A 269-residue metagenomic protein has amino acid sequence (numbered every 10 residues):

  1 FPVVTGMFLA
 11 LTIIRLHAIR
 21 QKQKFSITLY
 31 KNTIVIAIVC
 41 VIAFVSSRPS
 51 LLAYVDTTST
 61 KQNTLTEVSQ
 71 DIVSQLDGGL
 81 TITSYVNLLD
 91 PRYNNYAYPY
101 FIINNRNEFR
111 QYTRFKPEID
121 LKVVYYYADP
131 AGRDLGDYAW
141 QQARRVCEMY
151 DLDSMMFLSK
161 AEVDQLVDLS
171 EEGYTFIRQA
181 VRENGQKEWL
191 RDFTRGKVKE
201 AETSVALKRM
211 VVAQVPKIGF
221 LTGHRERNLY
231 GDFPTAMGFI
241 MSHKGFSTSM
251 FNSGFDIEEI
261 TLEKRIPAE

Functional and structural regions predicted by a protein language model:
F1-E269: Short, surface-exposed patches at the edges or C-terminal ends of soluble domains, predominantly
